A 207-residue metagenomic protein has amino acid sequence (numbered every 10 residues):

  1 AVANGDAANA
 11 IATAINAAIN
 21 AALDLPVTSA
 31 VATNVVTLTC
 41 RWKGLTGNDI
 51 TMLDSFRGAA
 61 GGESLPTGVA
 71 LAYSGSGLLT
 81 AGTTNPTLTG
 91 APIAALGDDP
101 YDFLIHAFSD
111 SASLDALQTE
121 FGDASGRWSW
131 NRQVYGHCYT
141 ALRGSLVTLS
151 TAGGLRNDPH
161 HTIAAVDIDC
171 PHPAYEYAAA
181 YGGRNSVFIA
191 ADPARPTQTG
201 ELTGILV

Functional and structural regions predicted by a protein language model:
A1-M52, L104-D115, T119-A124: Extended, beta-strand-rich, solvent-exposed assembly scaffolds of outer structural proteins
V2-N4, V31-T33, C40-W42, M52-G58 (+5 more regions): Surface-exposed beta-strand edges and flanking loops
N4, N9, N16, N20 (+8 more regions): Detector for Asparagine
G5, G44-T46, L79-T83, L142-S145: Glycine-centered flexibility motif
D6, S29-V31, A81-P92: Surface-exposed ligand/attachment interfaces on beta-rich extracellular proteins
A17, L96-V207: A glycine- and small-residue-enriched flexible loop/hinge signal that marks low-structured segments
S55-A60, D123-G126: Short, low-complexity, polar/charged sequence segments that are solvent-exposed and flexible
R57-L88, G183-V207: Bacterial flagellar/type III secretion structural subunits and associated motility module proteins, recognized via
